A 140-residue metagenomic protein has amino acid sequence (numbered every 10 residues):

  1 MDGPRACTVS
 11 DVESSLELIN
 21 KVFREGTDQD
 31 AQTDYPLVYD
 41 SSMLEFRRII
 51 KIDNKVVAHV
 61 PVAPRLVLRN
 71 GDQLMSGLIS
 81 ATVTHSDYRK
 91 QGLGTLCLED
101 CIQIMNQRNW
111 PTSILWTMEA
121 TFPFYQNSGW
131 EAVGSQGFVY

Functional and structural regions predicted by a protein language model:
M1-P64, G71-L74, L78: Short amphipathic alpha-helix that is part of the acyltransferase structural core
L66-R69, I102: Catalytic micro-motifs at enzyme active sites that drive phosphoryl/nucleotidyl and oxygen chemistry
V67, W116, E131-Y140: Conserved catalytic-core motifs of GNAT/GCN5-like acyltransferases
T84, K90-Q103: Conserved acetyl-CoA-binding loop-helix of GNAT-fold acetyltransferases
L98, Q103-T117: Conserved GNAT acetyl-CoA-binding A-motif
Y125-Q126, W130: Conserved active-site tyrosine of GNAT-family acetyltransferases
